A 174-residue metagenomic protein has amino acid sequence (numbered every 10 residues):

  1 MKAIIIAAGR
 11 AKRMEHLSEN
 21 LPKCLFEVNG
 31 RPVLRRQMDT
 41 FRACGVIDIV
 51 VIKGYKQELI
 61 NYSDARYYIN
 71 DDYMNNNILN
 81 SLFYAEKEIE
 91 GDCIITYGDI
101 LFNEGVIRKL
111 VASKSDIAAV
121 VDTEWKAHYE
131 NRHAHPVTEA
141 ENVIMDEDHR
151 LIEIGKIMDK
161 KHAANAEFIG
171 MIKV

Functional and structural regions predicted by a protein language model:
K2-I5, R13, E27, R31-I95: Conserved N-terminal catalytic core of the sugar/cofactor nucleotidyltransferase
G9: Conserved G/P- and acidic residue-centered "switch" motifs that form tight phosphate/ATP-binding loops in soluble
H16: Short acidic/histidine- and often glycine-rich active-site loop of Leloir-type glycosyltransferases that engages
E19-C24: Short alpha-helical oligomerization interface
Y62-S63, E104-V174: Conserved core of the sugar-phosphate nucleotidyltransferase
G98-L101: The conserved acidic donor/metal-binding loop of glycosyltransferases
